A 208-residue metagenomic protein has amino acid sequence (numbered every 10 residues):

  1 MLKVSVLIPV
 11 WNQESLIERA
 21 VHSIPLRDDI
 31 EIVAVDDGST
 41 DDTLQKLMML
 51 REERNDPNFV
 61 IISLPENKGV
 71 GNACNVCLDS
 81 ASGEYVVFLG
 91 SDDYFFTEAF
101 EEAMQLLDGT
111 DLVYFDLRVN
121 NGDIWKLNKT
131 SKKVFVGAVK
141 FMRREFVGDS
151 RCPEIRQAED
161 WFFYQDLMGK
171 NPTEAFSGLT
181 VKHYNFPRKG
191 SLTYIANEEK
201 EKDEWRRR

Functional and structural regions predicted by a protein language model:
K3-S5, E31, F162: Cell-envelope/extracellular polymer assembly enzymes that use nucleotide-activated donors
P9-L16, S39: Donor nucleotide-sugar binding loop of glycosyltransferases
Q13-L26: Short, well-formed alpha-helical segments that are part of the catalytic scaffolds of diverse glycosyltransferases
D36-Q45, E66, G90: A conserved acidic beta->alpha catalytic loop
L64-A81: Glycine-rich, basic loop-to-helix element that forms the pyrophosphate-binding segment of sugar-nucleotide handling
V86: Short aromatic/hydrophobic "clamp" motif used to bind/position activated sugar donors
Y94, F100-W125: Conserved donor NDP-sugar-binding/catalytic core segment of glycosyltransferases
L127-E199: Conserved nucleotide-sugar donor-binding catalytic segment
